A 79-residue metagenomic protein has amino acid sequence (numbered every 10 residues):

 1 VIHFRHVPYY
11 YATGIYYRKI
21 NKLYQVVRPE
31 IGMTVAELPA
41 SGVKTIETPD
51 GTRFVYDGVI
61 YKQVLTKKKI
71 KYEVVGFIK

Functional and structural regions predicted by a protein language model:
V1-K79: Low-complexity segments
